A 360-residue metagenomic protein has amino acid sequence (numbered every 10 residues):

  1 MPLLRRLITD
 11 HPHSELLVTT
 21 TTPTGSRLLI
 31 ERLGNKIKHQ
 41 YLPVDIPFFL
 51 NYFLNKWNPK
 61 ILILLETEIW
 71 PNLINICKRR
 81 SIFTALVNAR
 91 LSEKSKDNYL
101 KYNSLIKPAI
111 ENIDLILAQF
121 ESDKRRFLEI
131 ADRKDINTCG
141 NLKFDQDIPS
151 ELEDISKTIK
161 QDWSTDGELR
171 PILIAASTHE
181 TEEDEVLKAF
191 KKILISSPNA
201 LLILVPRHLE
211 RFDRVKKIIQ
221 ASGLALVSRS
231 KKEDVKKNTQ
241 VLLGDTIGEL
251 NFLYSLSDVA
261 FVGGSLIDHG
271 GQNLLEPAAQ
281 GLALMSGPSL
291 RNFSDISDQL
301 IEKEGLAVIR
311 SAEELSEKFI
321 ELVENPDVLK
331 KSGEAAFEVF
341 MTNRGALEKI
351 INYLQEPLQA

Functional and structural regions predicted by a protein language model:
M1-E153, K157-T158, T178-E180, I193-P198 (+1 more regions): Active-site and donor-binding regions of nucleotide-sugar-utilizing enzymes
M1-P12, D154-K231: Conserved catalytic-core segment of nucleotide-activated headgroup transferases in glycan assembly
L33-H39, K216-G244: Nucleotide-activated donor-binding/catalytic signature segment of Leloir-type glycosyltransferases, i.e., the conserved
F49-K56, E233-Q240, G248-D258, A279: Short acidic alpha-helix that forms the nucleotide-activated donor recognition element in Leloir-type transferases
K60-I61, I172, V259: Structural motif
I82-T84, L226, L284: Hydrophobic beta-strand scaffold residues
I113, L250, S255-V339: Catalytic binding pocket for nucleotide-activated donors in carbohydrate/polymer assembly enzymes
N343-A360: C-terminal alpha-helical cap of glycosyltransferases
